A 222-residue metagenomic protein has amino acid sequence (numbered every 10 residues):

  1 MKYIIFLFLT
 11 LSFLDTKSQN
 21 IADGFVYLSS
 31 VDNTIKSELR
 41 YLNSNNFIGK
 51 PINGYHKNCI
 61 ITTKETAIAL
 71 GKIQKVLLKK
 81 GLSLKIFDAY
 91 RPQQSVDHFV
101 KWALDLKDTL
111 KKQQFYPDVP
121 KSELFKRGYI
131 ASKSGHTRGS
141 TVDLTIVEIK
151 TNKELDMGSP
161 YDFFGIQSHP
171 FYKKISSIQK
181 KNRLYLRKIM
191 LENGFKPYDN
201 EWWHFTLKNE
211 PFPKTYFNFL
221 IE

Functional and structural regions predicted by a protein language model:
M1-D23: Bacterial Sec-dependent N-terminal signal peptides
K17-A89, V96-N200, E210-E222: Extracytoplasmic cell-surface/polysaccharide-interacting catalytic and binding patches
F205: Conserved metal-phosphate-binding beta-hairpin within the catalytic cores of diverse ATP-dependent phosphoryl-transfer
